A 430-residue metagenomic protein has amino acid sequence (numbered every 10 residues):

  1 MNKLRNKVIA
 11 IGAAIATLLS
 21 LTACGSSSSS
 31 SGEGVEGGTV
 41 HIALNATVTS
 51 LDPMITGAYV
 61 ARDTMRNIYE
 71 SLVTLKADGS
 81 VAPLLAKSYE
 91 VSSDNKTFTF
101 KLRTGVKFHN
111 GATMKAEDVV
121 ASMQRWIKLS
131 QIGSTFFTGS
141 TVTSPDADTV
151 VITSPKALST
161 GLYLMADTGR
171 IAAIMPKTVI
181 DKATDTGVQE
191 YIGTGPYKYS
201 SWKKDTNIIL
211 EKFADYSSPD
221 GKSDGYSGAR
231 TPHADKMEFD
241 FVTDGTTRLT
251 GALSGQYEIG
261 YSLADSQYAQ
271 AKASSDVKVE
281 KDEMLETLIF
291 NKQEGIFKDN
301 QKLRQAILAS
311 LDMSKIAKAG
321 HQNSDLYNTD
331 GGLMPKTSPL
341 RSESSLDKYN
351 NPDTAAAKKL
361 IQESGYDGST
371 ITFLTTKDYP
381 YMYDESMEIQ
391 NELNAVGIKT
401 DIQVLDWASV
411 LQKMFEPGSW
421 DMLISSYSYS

Functional and structural regions predicted by a protein language model:
S20-A23: C-terminal motif of bacterial Sec signal peptides marking the signal peptidase cleavage site
A43-S93, Q124: N-terminal lobe/hinge region of extracytoplasmic solute-binding protein
K87-I132, P145, V151, F297-D299: Aromatic- and charge-enriched surface segment that lines or borders ligand/interaction sites
K101, S134-V179, D185-K203: Surface-exposed binding/hinge segments that line and control ligand-binding clefts or catalytic entry sites
H109, P155-I171, I192-D244, Y268-M284: Aromatic-rich, solvent-exposed beta-strand/loop patch
K115-S122, T149-V151, G195-P196, T231-K236 (+4 more regions): Alpha-helical secondary-structure segments
Y197, D325-E363, Y379-M382: Structural transition elements
K358, Q362-Y429: Ligand/substrate-recognition segments at binding pockets and active sites
